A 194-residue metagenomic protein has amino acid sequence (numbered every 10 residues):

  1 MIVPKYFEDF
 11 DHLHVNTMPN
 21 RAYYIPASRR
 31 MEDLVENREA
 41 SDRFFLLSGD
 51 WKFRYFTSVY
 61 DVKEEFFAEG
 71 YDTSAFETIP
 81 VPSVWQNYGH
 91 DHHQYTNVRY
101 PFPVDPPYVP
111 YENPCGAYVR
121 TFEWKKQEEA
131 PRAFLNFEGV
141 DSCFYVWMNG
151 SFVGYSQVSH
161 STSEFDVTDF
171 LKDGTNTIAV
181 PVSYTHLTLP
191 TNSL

Functional and structural regions predicted by a protein language model:
I2-R21, D33, N37-R38, K52-F56 (+2 more regions): Accessory beta-strand-rich segments of carbohydrate-active enzymes
D42: Carbohydrate-binding surface patches
F45-F53: Mature N-terminal segment immediately following signal peptide/propeptide cleavage in secreted/periplasmic
S48, T73, Y118-V119: Hydrophobic residues on conserved beta-strands that form the core of alpha/beta folds
F53-R54, E65-H93: Predominantly extracellular/luminal regions of secreted and cell-surface proteins, especially disulfide-bonded
V59-Y60: Short acidic, Gly/Pro-enriched loop/turn segments at secondary-structure junctions
N97-P107: N-terminal glycine-rich cofactor-binding segment
H186-L194: Single conserved hydrophobic/aromatic residue that forms the stacking wall/gate of nucleotide- or nucleobase-binding
